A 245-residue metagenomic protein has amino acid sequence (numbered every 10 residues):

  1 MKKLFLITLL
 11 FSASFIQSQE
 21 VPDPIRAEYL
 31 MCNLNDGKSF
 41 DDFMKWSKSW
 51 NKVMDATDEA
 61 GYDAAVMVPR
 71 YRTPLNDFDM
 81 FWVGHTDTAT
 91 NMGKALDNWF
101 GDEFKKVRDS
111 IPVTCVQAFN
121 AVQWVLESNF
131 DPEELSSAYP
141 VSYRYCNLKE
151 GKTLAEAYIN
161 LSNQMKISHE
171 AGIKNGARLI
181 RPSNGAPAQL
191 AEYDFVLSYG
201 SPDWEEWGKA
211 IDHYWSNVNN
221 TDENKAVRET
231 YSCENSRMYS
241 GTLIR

Functional and structural regions predicted by a protein language model:
M1-L4, F104-K105: Non-cleavable N-terminal signal-anchor transmembrane helices
K3-A13: Sec-dependent N-terminal signal peptides
S18-D102, K106, P112-R245: Short S/T/G/P-rich N-terminal loop/turn motif that feeds into the first structured element of a domain
